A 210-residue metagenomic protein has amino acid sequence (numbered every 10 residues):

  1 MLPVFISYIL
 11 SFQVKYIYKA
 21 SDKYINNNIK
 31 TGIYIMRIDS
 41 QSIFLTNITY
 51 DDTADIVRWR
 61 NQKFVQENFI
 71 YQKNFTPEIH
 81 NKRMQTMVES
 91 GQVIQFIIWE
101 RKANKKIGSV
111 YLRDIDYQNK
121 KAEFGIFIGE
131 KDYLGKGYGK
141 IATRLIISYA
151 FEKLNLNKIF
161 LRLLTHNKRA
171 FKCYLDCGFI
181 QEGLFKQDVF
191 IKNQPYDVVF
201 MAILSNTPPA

Functional and structural regions predicted by a protein language model:
M1-I35: N-terminal amphipathic/basic-hydrophobic helices that include classical n-h-c signal peptides and signal-anchor
I25, K30-K82, T207-A210: A short, well-structured alpha-helix characteristic of acyl/acetyltransferase catalytic modules
K73-D132, L204-N206: Acetyl-CoA-dependent GNAT
N104-G108, R169, P195: Glycine-rich acetyl-CoA-binding "A-motif" of GNAT/NAT acetyltransferases
G135-Y149, F171-D176: Conserved acetyl-CoA-binding loop-helix of GNAT-fold acetyltransferases
G139, T143, H166-A170, Q187-K192: Short glycine/proline-centered loop/turn elements that form peptide/ligand docking sites
F160-L163, I180-D197: Conserved catalytic-core motifs of GNAT/GCN5-like acyltransferases
Y174, F179, M201: Conserved active-site tyrosine of GNAT-family acetyltransferases
